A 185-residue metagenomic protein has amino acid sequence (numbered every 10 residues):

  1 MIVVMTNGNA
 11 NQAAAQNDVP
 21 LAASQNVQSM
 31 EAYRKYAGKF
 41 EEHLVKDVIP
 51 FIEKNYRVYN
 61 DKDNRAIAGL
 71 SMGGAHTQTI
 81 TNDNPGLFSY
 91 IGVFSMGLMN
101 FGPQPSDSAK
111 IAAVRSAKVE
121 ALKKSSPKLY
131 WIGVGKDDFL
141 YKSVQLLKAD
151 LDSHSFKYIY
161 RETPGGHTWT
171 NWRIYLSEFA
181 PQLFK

Functional and structural regions predicted by a protein language model:
M1-K185: Non-catalytic cap/lid and distal C-terminal segments of serine-dependent acyl enzymes
